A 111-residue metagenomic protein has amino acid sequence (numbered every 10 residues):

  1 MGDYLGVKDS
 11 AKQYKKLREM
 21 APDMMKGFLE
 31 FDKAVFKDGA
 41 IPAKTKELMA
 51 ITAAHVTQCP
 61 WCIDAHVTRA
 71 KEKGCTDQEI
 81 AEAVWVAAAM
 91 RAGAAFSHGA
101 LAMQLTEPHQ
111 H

Functional and structural regions predicted by a protein language model:
M1-E47, H98-H111: Acidic, glycine/proline-rich low-complexity segments that act as flexible tails and inter-domain linkers
M25-K26, D64-E79, T106: Iron-sulfur (Fe-S) cluster-binding segments and ferredoxin-like electron-carrier domains, especially [2Fe-2S]
E30, A34, T52, V86-A89: Residues within well-ordered alpha-helical secondary structure of globular protein domains
D32-K33, A50, V67-K71: Amphipathic alpha-helical segments within well-ordered protein domains
A40-T57, Q78-V84: Immediate flanking context of iron-sulfur cluster ligation sites
H55, H66, H98: Histidine-centered active-site/metal-ligand motif
C59-C62: Short cysteine clusters
A81-L105: C-terminal structural segments of small proteins and small subunits
